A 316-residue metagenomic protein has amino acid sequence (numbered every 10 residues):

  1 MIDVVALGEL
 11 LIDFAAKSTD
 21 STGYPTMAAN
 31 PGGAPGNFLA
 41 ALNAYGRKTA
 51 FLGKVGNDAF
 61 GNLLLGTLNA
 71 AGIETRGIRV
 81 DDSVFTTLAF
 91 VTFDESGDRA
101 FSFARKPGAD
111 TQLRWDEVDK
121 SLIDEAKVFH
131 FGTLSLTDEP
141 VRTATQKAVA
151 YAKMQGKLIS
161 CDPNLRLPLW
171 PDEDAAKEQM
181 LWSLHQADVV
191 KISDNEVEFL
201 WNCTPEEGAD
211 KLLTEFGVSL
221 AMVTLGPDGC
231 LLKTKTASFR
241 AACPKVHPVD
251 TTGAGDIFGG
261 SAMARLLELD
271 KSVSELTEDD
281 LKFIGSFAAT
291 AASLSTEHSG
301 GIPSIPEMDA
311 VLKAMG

Functional and structural regions predicted by a protein language model:
M1-E74: Glycine-rich phosphate/adenosyl-contacting loop at the front of the ribokinase-like
M1-V5, A150, P205-G316: Conserved phosphate-binding/catalytic region of the ribokinase-like
L10, L134, P163, I257: Active-site metal-binding loops of divalent metal-dependent hydrolases
K48-T133, L312-G316: Conserved N-terminal subdomain of the carbohydrate kinase-like
T87, T133-T137, A292, H298-G301: Glycine-rich phosphate/pyrophosphate-binding beta-alpha loops
S121-L122, W182-S183, T214: Structural alpha-helical scaffold elements that stabilize or flank donor/cofactor-binding regions in carbohydrate
V128, L136-K211, D228-G229: Conserved beta-alpha-beta core of the PfkB/ribokinase-like small-molecule kinase fold
